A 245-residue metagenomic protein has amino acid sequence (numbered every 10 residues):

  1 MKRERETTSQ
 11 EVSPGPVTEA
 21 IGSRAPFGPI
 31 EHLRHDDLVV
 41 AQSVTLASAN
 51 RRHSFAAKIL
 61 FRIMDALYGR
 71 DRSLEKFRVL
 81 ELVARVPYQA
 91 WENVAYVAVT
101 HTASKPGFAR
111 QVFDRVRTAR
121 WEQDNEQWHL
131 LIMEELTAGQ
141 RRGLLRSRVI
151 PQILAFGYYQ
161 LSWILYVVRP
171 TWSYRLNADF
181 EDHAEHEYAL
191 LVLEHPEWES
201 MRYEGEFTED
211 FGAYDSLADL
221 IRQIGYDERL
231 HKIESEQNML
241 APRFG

Functional and structural regions predicted by a protein language model:
K2-G245: Non-heme di-metal
